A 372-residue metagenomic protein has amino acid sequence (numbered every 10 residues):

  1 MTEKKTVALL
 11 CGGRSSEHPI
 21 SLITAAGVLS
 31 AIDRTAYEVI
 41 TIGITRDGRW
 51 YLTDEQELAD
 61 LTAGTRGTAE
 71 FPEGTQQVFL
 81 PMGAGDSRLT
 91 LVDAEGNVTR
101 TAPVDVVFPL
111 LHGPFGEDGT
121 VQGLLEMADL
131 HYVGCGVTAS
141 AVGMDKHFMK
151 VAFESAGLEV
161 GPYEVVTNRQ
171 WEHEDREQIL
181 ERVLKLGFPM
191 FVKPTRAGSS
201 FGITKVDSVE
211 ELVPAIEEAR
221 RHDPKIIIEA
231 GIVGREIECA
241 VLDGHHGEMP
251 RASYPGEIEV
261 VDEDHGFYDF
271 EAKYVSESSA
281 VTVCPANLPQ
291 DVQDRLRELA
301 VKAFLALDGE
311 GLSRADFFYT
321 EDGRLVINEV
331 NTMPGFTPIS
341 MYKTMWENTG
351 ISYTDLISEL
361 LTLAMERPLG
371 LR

Functional and structural regions predicted by a protein language model:
M1-T138, V142-F148, S155, T167-Q178 (+2 more regions): ATP-binding N-terminal substructure of ATP-dependent carboxylate-amine bond-forming enzymes
T2-C11, S15-S16, L22-I23, G96-A102 (+2 more regions): Active-site nucleotide/adenylate-binding loops and adjacent lid/helix of ATP-dependent enzymes
T2-K5, L10-R14, R34, N287-R372: ATP-dependent carboxylate activation and anion-phosphoryl transfer catalytic cores that bind Mg-ATP to form
V39, H131-Y132, V160, M190 (+1 more regions): Hydrophobic beta-strand scaffold residues
I40, I226, A230, I237-E238 (+1 more regions): A short glycine-rich, hydrophobically flanked beta-strand micro-motif that places a catalytic Asp/Glu for divalent metal
T45, L242-G244, F318-D322: Short beta-strand micro-motifs enriched in acidic
D207-E298, R324-V326: Phosphate-binding site of ATP-dependent enzymes
